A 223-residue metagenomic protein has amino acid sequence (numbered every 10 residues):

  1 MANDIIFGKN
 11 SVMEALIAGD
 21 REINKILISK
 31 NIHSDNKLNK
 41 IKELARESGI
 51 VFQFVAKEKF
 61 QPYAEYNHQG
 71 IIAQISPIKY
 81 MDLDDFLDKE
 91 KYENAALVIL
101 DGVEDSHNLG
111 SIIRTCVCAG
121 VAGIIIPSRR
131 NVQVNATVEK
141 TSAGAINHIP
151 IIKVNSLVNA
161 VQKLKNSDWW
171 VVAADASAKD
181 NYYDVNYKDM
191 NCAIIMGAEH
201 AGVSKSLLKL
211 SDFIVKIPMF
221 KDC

Functional and structural regions predicted by a protein language model:
M1-D88: N-terminal positively charged helical leader segments and presequences
R21, I50, E90-K179: RNA substrate-binding interface of SAM-dependent RNA methyltransferases
N24, C118, K140-A145, K205-C223: Structured adenosyl-cofactor binding patch, chiefly the S-adenosyl-L-methionine
N31-H33, R129-N131, E199-A201, M219-C223: Short, acidic/turn-prone active-site loops that include or flank metal/cofactor- and phosphate-binding residues
V51-V55, I152, V215: General small-molecule cofactor/ligand-binding pocket signal
D84-K91, K163-K165, Y183-K188: Short amphipathic alpha-helix with an adjacent loop that forms part of the alpha/beta core around
R130-T137, A201-L210: Short, glycine/polar-rich helix-capping loops at beta-to-alpha or helix-loop-helix junctions that flank or form
